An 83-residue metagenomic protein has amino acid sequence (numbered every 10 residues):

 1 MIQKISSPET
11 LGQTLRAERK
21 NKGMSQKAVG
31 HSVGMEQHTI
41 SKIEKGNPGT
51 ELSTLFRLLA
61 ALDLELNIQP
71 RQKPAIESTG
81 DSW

Functional and structural regions predicted by a protein language model:
M1-N21: A short, Lys/Arg-rich alpha-helix, primarily the initiator
T14, S25, E51-T54: Residues that mark the N-terminal boundary/hinge immediately upstream of a DNA-recognition element
K20, H31, A60: Short polybasic/polar patches that bind polyanions
G23-S41: Short alpha-helical DNA-recognition segment
S53-I68: DNA major-groove recognition helix of helix-turn-helix/homeodomain DNA-binding modules
N67-W83: Short, charged recognition helix plus adjacent turn of helix-turn-helix-like nucleic-acid-binding domains
